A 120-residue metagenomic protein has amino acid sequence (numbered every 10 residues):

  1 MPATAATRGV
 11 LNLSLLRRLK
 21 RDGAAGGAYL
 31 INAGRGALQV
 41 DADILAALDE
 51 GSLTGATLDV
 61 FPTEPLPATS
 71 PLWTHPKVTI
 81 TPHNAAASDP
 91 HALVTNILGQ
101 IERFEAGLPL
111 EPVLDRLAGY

Functional and structural regions predicted by a protein language model:
M1-P71: Rossmann-like adenosine-cofactor binding region
E64-Y120: C-terminal helix-to-coil terminal segments
